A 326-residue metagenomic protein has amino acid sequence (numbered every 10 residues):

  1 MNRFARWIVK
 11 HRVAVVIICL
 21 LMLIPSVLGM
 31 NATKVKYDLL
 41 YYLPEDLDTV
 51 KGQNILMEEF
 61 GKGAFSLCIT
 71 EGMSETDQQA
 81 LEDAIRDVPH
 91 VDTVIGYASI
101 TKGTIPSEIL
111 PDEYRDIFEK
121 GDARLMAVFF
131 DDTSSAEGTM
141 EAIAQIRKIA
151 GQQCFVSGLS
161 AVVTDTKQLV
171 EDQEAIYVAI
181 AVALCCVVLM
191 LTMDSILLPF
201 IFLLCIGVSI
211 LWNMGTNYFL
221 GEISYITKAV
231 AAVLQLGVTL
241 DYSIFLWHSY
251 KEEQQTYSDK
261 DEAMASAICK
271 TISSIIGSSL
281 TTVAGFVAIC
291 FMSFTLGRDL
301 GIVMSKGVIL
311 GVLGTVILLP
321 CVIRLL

Functional and structural regions predicted by a protein language model:
M1-V35, S134-L326: Membrane-embedded transmembrane helical bundles of large multi-pass transporters/channels
R12, F60, R86-I95, C154 (+1 more regions): Structural motif
M30-I69, T104-G121, F129-F130, S134-G138: Solvent-exposed, non-transmembrane loop/terminal regulatory segments of multi-pass membrane proteins
D48, C68-V88: Membrane-proximal extracellular/periplasmic loop immediately following the first transmembrane helix
E82-P106: Short amphipathic beta-strand/extended segments in non-transmembrane regions
A98-I109, S160-T166: Short proline/glycine- and acidic-rich turn/helix-capping motifs at secondary-structure junctions
